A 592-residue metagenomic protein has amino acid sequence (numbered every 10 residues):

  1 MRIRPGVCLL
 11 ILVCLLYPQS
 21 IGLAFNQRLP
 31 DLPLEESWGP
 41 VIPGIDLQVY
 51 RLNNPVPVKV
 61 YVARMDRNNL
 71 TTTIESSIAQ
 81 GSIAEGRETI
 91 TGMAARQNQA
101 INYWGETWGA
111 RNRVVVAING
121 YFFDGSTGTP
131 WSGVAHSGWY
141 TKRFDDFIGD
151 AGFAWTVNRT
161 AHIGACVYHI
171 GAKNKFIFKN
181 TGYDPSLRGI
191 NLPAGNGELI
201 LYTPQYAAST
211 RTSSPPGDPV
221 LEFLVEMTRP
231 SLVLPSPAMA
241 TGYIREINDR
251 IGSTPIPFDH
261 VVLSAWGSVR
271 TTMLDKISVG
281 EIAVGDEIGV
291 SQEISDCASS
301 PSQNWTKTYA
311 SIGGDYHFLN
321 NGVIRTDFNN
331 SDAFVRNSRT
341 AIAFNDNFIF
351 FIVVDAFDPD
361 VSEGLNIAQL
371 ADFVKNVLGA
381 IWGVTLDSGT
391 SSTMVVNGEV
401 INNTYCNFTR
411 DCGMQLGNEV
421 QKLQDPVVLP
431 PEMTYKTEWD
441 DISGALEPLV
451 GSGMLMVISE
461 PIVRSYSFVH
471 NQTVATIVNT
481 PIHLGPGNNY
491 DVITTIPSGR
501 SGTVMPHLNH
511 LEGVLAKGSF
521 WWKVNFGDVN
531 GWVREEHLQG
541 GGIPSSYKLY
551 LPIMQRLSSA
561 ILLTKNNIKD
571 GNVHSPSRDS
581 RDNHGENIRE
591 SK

Functional and structural regions predicted by a protein language model:
M1-C8: Bacterial N-terminal signal peptides that target proteins for export
C8-P18: Bacterial N-terminal signal peptides
S20-S264: Zymogen propeptides
G125-W155, Y309, D315-W382, L386 (+1 more regions): Conserved, well-ordered active-site substructure
S253-M273, V478-G487: Short, structured beta-strand/loop micro-motifs enriched in basic residues and often containing a Trp
I462-L484, T494-S498, M505-L508, Q539-K548: SH3-family beta-barrel domains
I496-E536: SH3/SH3-like beta-barrel superfamily modules
P552: Conserved functional hotspot residues at active sites or interaction interfaces
